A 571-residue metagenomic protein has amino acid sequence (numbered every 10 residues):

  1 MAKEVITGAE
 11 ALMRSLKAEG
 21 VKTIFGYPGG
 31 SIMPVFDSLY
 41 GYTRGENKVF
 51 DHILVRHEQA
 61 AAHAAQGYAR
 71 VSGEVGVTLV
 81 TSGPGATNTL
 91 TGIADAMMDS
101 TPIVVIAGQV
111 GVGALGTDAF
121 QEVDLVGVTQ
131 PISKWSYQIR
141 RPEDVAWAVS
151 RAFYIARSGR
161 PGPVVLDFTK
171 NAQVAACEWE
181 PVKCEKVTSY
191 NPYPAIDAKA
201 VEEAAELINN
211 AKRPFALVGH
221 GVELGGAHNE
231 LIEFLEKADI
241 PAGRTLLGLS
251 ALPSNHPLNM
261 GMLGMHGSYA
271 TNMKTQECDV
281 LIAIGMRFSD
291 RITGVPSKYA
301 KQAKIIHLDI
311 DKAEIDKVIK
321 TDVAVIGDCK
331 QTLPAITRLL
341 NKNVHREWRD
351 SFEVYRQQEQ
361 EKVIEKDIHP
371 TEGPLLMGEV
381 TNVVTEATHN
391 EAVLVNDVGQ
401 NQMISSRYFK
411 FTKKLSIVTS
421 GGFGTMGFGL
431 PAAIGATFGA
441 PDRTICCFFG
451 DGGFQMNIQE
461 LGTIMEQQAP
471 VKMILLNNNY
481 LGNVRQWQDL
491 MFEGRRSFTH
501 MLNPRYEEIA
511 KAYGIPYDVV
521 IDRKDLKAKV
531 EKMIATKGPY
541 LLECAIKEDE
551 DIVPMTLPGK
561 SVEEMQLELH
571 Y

Functional and structural regions predicted by a protein language model:
A2-E347, V383, A387-N390, P470-M473 (+2 more regions): N-terminal alpha/beta PP-like core and its mobile active-site loop of ThDP/TPP-dependent enzymes
A2-K3, E143, E206, Q302-V398 (+3 more regions): Phosphate/pyrophosphate-binding active-site segments
A9-M13, K17, V35-L39, R356-P431 (+1 more regions): Active-site diphosphate/adenylate-binding microenvironment
G29-I32, G83, S100, P163 (+3 more regions): Glycine-rich phosphate/pyrophosphate-binding beta-alpha loops
E58-H63, A86, N401-M403, D522-L526: Short acidic loop-to-helix transition motifs that present clustered carboxylates
I106, A114-Q121, D316-V318, A324-I326 (+2 more regions): Thiamine diphosphate
V165, H307, V395, F448-F449: Generic enzyme active-site microenvironment
E178-E185, R356-V363, E508: Short, basic/glycine-rich phosphate-binding loops at helix/coil junctions that contact nucleotide phosphates
